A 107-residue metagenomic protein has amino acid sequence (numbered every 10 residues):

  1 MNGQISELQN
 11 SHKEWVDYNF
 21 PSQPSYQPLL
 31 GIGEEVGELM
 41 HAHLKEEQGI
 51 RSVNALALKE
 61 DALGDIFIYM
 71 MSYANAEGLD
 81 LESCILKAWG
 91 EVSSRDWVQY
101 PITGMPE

Functional and structural regions predicted by a protein language model:
M1-L63, F67-E107: Flexible "arm" and connector segments at domain edges
